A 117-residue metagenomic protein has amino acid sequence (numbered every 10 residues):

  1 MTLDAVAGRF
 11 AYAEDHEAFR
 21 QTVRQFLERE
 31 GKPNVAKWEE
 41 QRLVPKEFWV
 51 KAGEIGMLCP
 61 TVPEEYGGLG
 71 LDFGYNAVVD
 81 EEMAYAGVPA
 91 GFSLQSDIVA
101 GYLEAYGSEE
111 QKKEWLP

Functional and structural regions predicted by a protein language model:
M1-A18: Intrinsic disorder at enzyme termini
D15-R29: A non-catalytic, amphipathic alpha-helix used as a structural packing/dimerization or gating element in enzyme scaffolds
Q25, G31-P117: Glycine-rich flavin
